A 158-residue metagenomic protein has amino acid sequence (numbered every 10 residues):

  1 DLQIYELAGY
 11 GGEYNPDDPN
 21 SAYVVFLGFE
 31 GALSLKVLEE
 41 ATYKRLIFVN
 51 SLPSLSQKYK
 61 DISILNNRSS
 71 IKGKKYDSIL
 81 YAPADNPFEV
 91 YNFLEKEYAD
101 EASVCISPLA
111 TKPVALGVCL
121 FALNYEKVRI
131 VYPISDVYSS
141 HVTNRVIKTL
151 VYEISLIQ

Functional and structural regions predicted by a protein language model:
D1, E126-I157: Short, flexible loop segments at boundaries between secondary-structure elements
D1-G9: Active-site histidine-anchored catalytic micro-motif
Y10-D18, L38-E39: Short boundary motifs at domain starts and secondary-structure transition points
E13-N15, N92-A99: Short amphipathic alpha-helix with an adjacent loop that forms part of the alpha/beta core around
N20, F26-K96: Redox- and metal-dependent alpha/beta enzyme cores, enriched for Fe-S-associated oxidoreductases and cofactor-handling
V25-L35, P53-S54, S107-L116, D136-Y138: Gly/Ser/Thr-rich loops at beta-strand to alpha-helix junctions that form or flank small-molecule/cofactor-binding
Y98, A102-L109: Short beta-strand-loop elements within alpha/beta enzyme cores that line or abut nucleotide/cofactor pockets
V114-Y125: Short Gly/Thr/Asp-enriched flexible loops that form oxyanion-binding sites at enzyme active sites
